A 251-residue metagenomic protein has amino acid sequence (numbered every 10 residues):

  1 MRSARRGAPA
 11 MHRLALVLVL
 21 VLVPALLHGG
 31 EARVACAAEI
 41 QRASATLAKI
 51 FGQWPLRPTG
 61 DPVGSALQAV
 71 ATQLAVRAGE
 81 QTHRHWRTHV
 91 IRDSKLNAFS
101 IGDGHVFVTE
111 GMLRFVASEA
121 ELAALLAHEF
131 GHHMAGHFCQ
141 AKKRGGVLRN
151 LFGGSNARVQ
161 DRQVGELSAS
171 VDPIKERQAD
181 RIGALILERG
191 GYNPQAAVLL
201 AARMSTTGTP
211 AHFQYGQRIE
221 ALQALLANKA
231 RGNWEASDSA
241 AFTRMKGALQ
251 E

Functional and structural regions predicted by a protein language model:
R6, A10-M11, G29-G52, L56 (+7 more regions): C-terminal capping/extension segments of zinc metalloprotease domains
A15-A25: Bacterial N-terminal signal peptides
T59: Conserved GNAT-fold acetyl-CoA-binding loop/helix
S94-E119: Active-site scaffold of zinc-dependent metalloenzymes
F107, E121-F130: Short alpha-helical catalytic segment bearing the HExxH-like zincin motif of zinc-dependent metalloproteases
A120, F130-V147: Catalytic Zn2+-binding segment of zinc metalloproteases
C139, K143-G165: A structural motif
